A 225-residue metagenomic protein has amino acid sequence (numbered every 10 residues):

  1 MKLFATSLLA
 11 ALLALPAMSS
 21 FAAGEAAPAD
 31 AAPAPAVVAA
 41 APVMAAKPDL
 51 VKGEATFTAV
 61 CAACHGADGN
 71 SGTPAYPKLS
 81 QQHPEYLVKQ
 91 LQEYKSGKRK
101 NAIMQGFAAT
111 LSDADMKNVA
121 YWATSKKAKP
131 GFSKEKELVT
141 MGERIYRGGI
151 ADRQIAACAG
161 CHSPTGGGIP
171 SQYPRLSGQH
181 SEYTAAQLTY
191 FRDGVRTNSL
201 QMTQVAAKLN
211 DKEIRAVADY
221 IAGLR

Functional and structural regions predicted by a protein language model:
M1-M44, Q92, K212, A222-R225: N-terminal export/targeting leaders of redox proteins
G24-F57, N70-T73, S125-A151: Electrostatic cytochrome c docking/interface patches
V43, L50, E54, G69-R99 (+4 more regions): Gly/Gly-Pro-rich "capping" loops immediately C-terminal to redox-active cysteine motifs in periplasmic/lumenal
L50-T58, P74, Q82-Y86, G97 (+8 more regions): Short sequence/structural segments immediately N-terminal
G53, C61-A67, V119, I155-P164 (+1 more regions): The canonical Cys-X-X-Cys-His
F57, Y94, W122-A123, F191 (+1 more regions): Conserved hydrophobic/aromatic "anchor" residues that stabilize well-ordered secondary structure elements
H65, K95, Y146, H162 (+2 more regions): Protein kinase-like catalytic domain
A109-G131, E182, V205-R225: C-terminal capping alpha-helices of c-type cytochrome domains
